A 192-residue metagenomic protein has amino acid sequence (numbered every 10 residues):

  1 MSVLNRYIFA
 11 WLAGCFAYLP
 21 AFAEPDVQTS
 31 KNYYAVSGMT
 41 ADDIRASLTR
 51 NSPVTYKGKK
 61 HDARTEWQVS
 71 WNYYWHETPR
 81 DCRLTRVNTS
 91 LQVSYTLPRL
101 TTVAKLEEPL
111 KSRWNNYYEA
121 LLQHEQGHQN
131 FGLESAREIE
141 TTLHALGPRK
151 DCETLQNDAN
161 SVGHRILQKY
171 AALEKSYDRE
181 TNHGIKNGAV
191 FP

Functional and structural regions predicted by a protein language model:
M1-R6: Positively charged n-region of N-terminal signal peptides that target proteins for export
Y7-Y18: Bacterial N-terminal signal peptides
A21-P25: Boundary at the C-terminal end of the N-terminal hydrophobic targeting segment
D26-K105, G147-P192: Metalloprotease/metallohydrolase-associated module, dominated by Zn2+-dependent proteases
N116-Y118: Mature extracytoplasmic/lumenal regions of exported proteins
A120, H124-G132: Active-site recognition of the HExxH zinc-binding catalytic motif
L133-T142: Membrane-interfacial alpha-helical segments at the cytosolic side of multi-pass membrane proteins
